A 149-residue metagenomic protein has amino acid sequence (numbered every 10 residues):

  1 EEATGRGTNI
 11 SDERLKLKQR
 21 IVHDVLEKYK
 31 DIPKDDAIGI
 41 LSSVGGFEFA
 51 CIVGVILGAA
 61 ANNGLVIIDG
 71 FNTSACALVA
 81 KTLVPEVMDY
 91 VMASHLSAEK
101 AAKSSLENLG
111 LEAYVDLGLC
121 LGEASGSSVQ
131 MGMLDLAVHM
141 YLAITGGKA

Functional and structural regions predicted by a protein language model:
E1-A149: N-terminal loops that bind phosphate or other acidic moieties and the adjacent beta-alpha structural core
